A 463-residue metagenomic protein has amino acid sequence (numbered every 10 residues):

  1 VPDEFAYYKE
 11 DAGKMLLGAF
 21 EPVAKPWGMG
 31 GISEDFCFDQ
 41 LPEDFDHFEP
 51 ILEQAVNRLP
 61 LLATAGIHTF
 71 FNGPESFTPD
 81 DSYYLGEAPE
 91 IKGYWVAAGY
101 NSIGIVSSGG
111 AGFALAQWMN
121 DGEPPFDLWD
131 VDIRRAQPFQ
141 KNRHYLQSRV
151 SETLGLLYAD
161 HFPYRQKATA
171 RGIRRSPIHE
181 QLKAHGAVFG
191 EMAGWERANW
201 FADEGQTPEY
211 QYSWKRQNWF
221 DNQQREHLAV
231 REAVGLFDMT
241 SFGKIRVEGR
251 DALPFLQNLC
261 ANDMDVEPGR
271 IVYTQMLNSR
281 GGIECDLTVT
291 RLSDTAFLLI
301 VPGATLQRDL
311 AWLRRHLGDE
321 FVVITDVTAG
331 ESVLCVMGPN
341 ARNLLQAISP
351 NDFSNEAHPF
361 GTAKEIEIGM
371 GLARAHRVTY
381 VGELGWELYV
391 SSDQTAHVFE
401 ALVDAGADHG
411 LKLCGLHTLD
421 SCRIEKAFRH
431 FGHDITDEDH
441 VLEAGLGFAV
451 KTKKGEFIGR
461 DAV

Functional and structural regions predicted by a protein language model:
V1-D3, A12, K25-R174: C-terminal catalytic lobe of FAD-dependent flavoproteins
K9, L17-F20, A97, E400: Beta-strand scaffold of nucleotide-dependent catalytic cores
D11-G13, P22, P89-I91, D294 (+2 more regions): Short strand-connecting beta-turns/loops that link adjacent beta-strands
A12-M15, E21-A24, P74, N101 (+3 more regions): Glycine-rich beta-alpha junction loops
L16, Y84, G93-V96, L298 (+2 more regions): General beta-strand recognition
L17, A24-W27, G104-V106, N199 (+2 more regions): A short local loop/turn or secondary-structure capping micro-motif enriched for an aromatic residue
F126-V463: Glycine/proline-enriched, intrinsically flexible loops and inter-domain linkers
